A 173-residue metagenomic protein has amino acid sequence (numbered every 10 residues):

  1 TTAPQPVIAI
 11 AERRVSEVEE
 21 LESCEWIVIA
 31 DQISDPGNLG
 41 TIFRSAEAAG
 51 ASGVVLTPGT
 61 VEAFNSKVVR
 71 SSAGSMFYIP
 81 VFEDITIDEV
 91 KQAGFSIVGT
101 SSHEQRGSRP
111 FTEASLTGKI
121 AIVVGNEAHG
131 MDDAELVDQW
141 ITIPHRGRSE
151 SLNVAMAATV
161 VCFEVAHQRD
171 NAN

Functional and structural regions predicted by a protein language model:
T1-N173: Post-transcriptional modification and biogenesis factors for structured RNAs of the translation apparatus
